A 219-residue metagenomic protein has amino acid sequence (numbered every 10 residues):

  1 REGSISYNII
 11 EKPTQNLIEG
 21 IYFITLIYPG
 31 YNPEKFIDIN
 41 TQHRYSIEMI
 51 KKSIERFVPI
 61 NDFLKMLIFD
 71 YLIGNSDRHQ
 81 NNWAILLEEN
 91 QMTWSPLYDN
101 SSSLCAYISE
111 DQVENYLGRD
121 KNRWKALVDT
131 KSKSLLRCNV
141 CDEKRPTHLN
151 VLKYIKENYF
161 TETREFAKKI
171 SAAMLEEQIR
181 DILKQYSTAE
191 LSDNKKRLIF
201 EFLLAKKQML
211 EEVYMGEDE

Functional and structural regions predicted by a protein language model:
G3-S6: A conserved loop-to-beta-strand element in the N-lobe of protein kinase catalytic cores that borders the ATP-binding
N8-I9, N100: Residues immediately flanking
I10-L67, R145, K153, Q185: ATP-dependent phospho-/nucleotidyl transfer catalytic cores
H43-S109: Conserved kinase catalytic-core segment
L86-E219: C-terminal catalytic region of ATP-dependent kinase domains
